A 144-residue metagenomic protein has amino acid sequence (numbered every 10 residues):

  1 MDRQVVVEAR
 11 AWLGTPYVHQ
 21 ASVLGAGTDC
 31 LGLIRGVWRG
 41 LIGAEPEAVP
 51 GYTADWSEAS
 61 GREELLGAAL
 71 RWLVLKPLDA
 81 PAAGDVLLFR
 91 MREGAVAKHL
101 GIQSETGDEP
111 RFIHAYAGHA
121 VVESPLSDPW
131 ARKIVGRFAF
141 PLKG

Functional and structural regions predicted by a protein language model:
M1-L78, A83, R90-R92, V96-K98 (+2 more regions): N-terminal capping segments
A83, D108, K133: Residues that flank catalytic or metal-binding motifs in active/ligand-binding sites
L100-E123: Catalytic Cys-His active-site segments of thiol-dependent hydrolases/isopeptidases
S124-G144: Intrinsically disordered, low-complexity, charged/polar segments
